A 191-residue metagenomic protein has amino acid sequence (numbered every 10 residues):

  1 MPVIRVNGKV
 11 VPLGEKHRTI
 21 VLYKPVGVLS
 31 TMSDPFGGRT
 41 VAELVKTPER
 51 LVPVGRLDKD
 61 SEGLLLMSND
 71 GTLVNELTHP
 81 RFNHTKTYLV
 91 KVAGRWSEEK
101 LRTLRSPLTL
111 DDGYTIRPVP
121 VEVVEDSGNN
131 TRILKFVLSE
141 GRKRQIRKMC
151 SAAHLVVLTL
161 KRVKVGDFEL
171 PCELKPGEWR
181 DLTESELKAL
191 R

Functional and structural regions predicted by a protein language model:
M1-R191: Basic, flexible Lys/Arg- and Gly-enriched helix-loop patches that mediate nucleic-acid binding at interfaces with rRNA
